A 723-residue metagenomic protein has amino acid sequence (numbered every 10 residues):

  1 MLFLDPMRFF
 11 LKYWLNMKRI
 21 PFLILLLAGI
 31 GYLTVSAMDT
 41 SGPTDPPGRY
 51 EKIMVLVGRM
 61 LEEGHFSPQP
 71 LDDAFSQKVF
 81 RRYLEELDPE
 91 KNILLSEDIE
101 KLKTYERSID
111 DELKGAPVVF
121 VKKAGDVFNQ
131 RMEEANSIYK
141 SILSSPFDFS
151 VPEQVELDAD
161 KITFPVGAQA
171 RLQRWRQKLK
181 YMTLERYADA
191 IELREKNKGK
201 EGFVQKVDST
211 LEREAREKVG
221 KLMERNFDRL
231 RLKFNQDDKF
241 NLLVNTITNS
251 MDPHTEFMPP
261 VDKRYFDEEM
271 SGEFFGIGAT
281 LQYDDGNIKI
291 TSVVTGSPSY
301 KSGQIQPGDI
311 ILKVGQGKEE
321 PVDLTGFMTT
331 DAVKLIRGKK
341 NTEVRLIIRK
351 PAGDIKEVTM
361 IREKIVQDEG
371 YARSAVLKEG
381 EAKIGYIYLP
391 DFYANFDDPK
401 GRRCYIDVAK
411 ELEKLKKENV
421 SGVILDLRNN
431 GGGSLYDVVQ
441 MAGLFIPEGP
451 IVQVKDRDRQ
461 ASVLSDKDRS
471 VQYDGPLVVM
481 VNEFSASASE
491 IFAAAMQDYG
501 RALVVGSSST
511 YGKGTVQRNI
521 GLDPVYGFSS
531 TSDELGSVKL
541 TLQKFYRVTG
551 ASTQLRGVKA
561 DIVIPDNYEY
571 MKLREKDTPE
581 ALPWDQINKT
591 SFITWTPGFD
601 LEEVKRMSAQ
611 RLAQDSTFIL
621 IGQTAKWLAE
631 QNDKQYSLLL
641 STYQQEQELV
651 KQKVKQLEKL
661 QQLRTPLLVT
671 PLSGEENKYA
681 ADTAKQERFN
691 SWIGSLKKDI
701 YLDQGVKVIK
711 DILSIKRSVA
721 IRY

Functional and structural regions predicted by a protein language model:
F22-A28: Sec-dependent N-terminal signal peptides
A37-D39, D45-P46, E62-D72, L232-D237 (+9 more regions): Cleft-lining beta-strand/loop regions that shape enzyme active-site pockets
D39-G42, M54-F66, T104-S108, K221-N226 (+2 more regions): Acidic/histidine-rich, surface-exposed loop or edge segments in extracytoplasmic proteins
P46-K91, S96-D98: N-terminal-proximal low-complexity accessory segments that begin disordered and transition into the first
E85-E86, R107, V121, D126-S137 (+3 more regions): PDZ/PDZ-like domain segments forming the peptide/carboxylate-binding groove, activating on the N-terminal beta-strands
K140-G276: Extended, domain-scale alpha-helical bundle/helix-rich regions
D158, I162-F164, E185-E201, D208 (+2 more regions): Conserved functional hotspot residues or short segments at active or partner-binding sites across diverse domains
A488, G500, S507-L573: Polar, glycine-rich mid-to-C-terminal structural blocks that act as macromolecule-binding/assembly scaffolds
